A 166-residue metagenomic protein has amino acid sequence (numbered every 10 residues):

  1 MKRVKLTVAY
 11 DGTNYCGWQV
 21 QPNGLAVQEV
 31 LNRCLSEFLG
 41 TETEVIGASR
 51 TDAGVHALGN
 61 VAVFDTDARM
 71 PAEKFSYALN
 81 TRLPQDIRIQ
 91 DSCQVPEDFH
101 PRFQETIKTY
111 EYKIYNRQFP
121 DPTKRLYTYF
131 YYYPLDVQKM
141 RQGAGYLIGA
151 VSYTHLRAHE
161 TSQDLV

Functional and structural regions predicted by a protein language model:
M1-A150: Catalytic/RNA-binding core of pseudouridine synthases
T154-T161: Conserved small/polar residues in nucleotide/adenosyl-binding loops
